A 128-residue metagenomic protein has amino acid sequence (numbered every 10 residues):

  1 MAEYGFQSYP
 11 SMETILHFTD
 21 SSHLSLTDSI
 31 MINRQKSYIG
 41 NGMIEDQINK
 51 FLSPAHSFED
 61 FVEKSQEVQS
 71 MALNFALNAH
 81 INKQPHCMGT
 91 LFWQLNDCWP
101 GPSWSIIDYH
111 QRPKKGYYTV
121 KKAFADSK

Functional and structural regions predicted by a protein language model:
M1-K128: Substrate-binding clefts and catalytic carboxylate motifs of secreted carbohydrate-active enzymes
